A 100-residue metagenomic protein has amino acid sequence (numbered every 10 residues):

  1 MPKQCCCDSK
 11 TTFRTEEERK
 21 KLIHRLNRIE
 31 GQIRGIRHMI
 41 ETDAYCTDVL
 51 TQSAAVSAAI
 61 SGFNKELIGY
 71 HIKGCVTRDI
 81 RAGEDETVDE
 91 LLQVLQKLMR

Functional and structural regions predicted by a protein language model:
M1-R100: Solvent-exposed interaction patches of small proteins and small membrane subunits
